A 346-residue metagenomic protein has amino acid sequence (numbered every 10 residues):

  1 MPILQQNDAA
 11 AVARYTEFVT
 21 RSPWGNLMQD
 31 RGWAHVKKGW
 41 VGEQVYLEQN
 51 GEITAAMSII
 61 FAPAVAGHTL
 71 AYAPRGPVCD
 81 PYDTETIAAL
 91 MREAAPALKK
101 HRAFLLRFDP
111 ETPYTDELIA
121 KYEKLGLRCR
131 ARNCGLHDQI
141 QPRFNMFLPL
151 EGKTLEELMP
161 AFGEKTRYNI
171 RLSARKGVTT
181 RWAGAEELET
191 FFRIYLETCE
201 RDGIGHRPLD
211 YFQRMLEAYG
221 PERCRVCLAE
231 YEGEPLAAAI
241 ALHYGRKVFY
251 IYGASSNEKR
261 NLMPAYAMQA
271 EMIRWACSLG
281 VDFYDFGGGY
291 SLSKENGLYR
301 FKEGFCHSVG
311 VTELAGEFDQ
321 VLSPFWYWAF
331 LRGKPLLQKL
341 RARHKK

Functional and structural regions predicted by a protein language model:
I3-G67, P110-T115, G126-N261: A conserved beta-strand-loop-helix scaffold within acyl/acetyltransferase catalytic domains
L4, A9, S22, Q49 (+3 more regions): Active-site/acyl-donor-binding loops of N-acyltransferases
A73: Flexible glycine-rich active-site/ligand-binding loops centered on an Asp-His dyad
G76-Y82: The substrate-binding groove and active-site-proximal loops of carbohydrate-active enzymes, especially glycoside
T84-P142: Non-catalytic accessory segments adjacent to catalytic cores
A88-A97, Q213-W328: Aromatic (often tryptophan-rich) hydrophobic motifs at membrane interfaces
F104-D109, R181-A183, F283-D285: A structural signal for short, well-ordered beta-strand segments and their strand-loop junctions that often border
